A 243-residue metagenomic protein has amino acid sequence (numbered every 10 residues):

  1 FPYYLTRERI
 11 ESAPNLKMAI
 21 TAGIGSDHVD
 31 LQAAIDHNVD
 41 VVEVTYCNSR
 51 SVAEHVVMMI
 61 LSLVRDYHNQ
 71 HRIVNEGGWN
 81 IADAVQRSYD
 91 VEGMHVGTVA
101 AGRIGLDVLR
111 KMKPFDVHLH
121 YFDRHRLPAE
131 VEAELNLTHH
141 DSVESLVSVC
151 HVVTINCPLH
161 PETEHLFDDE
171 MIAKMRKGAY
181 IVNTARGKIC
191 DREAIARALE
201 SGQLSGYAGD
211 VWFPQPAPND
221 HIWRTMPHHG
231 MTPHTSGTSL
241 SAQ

Functional and structural regions predicted by a protein language model:
F1-V42, S148, D168: An N-terminal-biased, well-structured beta-alpha scaffold segment characteristic of Rossmann-like dinucleotide-binding
T6-R7, R126-I222: Rossmann-like adenosine-cofactor binding region
A13-M18, H37-V39, D116-V117, K177-A179 (+1 more regions): A short helix->loop->beta-strand "cap" motif at the edges of active sites that frequently abuts
L16, E92-H95, D169, G178: Phosphate-coordination loops involved in phosphoryl transfer and adenosine-cofactor binding
I35, V42-H55, V85, F213-Q243: C-terminal helix-to-coil terminal segments
H37, T45-H95, D107-R110, Y121: Phosphate-binding beta-alpha-beta segment of Rossmann-like dinucleotide-binding domains, i.e., the NAD(P)
G97-A100: Conserved N-terminal Rossmann-fold NAD(P)-binding element of oxidoreductases
I104: Hydrophobic/small residue at the entry helix of a nucleotide-binding pocket
